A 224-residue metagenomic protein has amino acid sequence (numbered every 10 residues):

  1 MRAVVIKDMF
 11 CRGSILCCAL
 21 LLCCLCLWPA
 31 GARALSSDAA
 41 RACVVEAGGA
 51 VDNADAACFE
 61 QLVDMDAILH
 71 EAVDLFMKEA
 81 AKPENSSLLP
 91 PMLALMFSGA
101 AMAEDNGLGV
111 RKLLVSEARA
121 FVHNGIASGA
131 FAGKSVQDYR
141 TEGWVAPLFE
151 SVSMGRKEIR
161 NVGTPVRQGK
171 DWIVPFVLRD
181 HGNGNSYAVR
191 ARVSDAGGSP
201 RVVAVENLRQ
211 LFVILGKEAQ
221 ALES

Functional and structural regions predicted by a protein language model:
M1-R12: N-terminal secretory signal peptides that target proteins for export/translocation
C17-L27: Bacterial N-terminal signal peptides
W28-A101: Short, low-complexity N-terminal intrinsically disordered segments enriched in polar/charged residues
L35-D38, D64, D105, G109-L113 (+1 more regions): Alpha-helix boundary/N-cap detector
V51, V63, F121, G125-I126 (+2 more regions): Hydrophobic residues in alpha-helical segments
L108-E158: Acidic, glycine-rich loop-and-strand cores that form catalytic or ligand-binding grooves in diverse globular domains
W144, E150-S224: Low-complexity, intrinsically disordered terminal/linker segments enriched in charged and Gly/Pro repeats
